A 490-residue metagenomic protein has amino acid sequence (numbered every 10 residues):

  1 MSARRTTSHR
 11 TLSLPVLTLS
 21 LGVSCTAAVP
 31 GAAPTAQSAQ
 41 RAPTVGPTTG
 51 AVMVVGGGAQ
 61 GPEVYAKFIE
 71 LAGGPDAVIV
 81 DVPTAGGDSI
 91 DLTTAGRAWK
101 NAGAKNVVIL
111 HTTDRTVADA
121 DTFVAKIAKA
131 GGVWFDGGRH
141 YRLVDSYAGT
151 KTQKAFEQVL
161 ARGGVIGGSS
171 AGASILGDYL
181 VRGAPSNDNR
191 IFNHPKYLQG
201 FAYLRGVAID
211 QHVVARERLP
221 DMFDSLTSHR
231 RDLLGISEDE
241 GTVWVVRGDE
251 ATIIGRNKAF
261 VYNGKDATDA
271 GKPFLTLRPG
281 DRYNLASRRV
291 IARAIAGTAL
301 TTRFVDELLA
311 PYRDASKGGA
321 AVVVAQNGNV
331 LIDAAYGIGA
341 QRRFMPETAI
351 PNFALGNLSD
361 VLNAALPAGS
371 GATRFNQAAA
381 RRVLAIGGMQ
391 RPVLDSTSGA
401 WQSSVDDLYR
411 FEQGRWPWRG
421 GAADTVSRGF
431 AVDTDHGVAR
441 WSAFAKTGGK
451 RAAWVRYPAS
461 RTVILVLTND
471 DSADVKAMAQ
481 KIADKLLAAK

Functional and structural regions predicted by a protein language model:
M1-H9: N-terminal secretory signal peptides that target proteins for export/translocation
S13-A27: Bacterial N-terminal signal peptides
C25-S38: Signal peptide processing junction and immediate N-terminal pro/mature segment of secreted/exported proteins
A39-P75, G86-T93, W99-N101, V181-R182 (+1 more regions): C-terminal and late-domain segments of enzyme folds
I69-L71, A77-K126: ATP/NTP phosphate-donor binding region
I127-A128, L160: A short, aliphatic-rich alpha-helical micro-motif
D136, R142-L219: Class I SAM-dependent methyltransferase SAM-binding "motif I" and its flanking Rossmann-like core
A294-A334, I350, G369-I386, P392-K490: Catalytic loop of the DD-peptidase/beta-lactamase superfamily, centered on the K-T-G motif and neighboring
